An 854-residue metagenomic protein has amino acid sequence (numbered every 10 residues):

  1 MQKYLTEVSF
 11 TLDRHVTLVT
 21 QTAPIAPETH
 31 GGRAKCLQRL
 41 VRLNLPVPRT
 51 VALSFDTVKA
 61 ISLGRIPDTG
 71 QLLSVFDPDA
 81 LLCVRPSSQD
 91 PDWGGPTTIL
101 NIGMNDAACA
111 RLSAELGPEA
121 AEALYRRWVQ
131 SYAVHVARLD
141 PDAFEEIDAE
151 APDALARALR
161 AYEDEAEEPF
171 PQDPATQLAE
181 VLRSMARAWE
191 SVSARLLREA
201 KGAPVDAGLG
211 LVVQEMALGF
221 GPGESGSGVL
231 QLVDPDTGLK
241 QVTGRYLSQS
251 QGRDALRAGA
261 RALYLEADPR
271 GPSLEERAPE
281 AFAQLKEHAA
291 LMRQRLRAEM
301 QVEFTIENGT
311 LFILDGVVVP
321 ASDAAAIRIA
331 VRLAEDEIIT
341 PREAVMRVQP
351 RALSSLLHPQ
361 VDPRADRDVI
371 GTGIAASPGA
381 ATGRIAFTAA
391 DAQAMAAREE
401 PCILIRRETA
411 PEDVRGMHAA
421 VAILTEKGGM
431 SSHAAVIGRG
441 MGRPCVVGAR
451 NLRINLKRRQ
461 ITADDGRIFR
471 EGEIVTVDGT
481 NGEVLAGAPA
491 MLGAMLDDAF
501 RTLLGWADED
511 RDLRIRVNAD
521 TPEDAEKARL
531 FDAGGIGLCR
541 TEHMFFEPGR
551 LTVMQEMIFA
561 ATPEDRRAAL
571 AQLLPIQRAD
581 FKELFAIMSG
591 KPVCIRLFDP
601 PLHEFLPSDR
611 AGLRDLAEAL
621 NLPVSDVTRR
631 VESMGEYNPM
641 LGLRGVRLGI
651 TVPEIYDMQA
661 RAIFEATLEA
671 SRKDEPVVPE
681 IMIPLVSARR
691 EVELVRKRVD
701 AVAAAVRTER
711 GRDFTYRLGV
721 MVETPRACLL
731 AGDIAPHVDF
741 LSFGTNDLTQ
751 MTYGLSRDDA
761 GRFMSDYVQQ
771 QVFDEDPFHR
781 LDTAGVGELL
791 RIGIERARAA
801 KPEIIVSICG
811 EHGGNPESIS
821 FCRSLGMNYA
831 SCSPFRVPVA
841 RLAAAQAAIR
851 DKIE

Functional and structural regions predicted by a protein language model:
M1-E7, A449, L789, C822: ATP-binding N-terminal substructure of ATP-dependent carboxylate-amine bond-forming enzymes
Q2-D368, A375, A390-A396, E400-I403 (+13 more regions): Nucleotide/phosphate-binding sheet-loop regions of phosphoryl- and nucleotidyl-transfer enzymes
V51, E426-G428, V447-R450, C539 (+2 more regions): Short beta->alpha connector loops at strand-helix junctions that form conserved, small/polar/Pro-enriched
E337, L485-L504: Short, compositionally biased
I405-R406, T425-E426, I808-C809, C832: Thr-Gly-centered strand-to-loop micro-motif
A420-K427, C445, S807: A short, small-residue-rich loop immediately preceding and capping a beta-strand
L496, W506-E854: Conserved alpha/beta-domain cores
